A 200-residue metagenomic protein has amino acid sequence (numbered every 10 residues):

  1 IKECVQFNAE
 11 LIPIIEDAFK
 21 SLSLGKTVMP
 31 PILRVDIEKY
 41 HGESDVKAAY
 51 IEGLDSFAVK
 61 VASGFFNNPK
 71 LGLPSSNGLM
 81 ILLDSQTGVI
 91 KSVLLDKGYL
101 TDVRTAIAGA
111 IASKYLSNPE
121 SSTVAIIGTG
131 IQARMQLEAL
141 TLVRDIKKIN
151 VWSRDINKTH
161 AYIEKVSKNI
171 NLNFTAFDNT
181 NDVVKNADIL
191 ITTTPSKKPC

Functional and structural regions predicted by a protein language model:
I1-D102, A108-A110, S117-E120: N-terminal ligand-binding/catalytic initiation module
L116-T123, D145: Short helix-loop-beta connector
A125, K148-N150, T175: A structural signal for isolated positions on well-ordered beta-strands in alpha/beta enzyme cores
T129-G130: Glycine-rich Rossmann-fold phosphate-binding loop(s) that bind the pyrophosphate of adenine dinucleotide cofactors
A133-R134: N-terminal Rossmann-fold NAD(P) dinucleotide-binding loop
L137, T141: Gly/Ala-rich phosphate-binding loop of Rossmann-like dinucleotide-binding domains, activating on the conserved
L142-N169: NAD(P)-binding Rossmann-fold cofactor-contacting core
N171-C200: Rossmann-like adenosine-cofactor binding region
